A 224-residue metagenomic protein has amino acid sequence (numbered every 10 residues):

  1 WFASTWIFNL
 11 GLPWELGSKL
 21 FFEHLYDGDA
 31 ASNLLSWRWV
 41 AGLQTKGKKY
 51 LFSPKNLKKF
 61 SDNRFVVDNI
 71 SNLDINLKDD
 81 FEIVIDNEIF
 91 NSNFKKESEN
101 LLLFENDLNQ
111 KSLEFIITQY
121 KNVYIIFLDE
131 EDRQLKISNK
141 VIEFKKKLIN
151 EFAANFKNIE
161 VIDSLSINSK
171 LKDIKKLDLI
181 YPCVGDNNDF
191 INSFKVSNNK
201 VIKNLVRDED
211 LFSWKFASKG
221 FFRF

Functional and structural regions predicted by a protein language model:
W1-S164, N168-S169, G185-D186, V196-V201 (+1 more regions): C-terminal catalytic domain of photolyase/cryptochrome flavoproteins, centering on the FAD-binding pocket
F2, D173-F190: Acidic beta-strand-to-loop metal/phosphate-binding motif
